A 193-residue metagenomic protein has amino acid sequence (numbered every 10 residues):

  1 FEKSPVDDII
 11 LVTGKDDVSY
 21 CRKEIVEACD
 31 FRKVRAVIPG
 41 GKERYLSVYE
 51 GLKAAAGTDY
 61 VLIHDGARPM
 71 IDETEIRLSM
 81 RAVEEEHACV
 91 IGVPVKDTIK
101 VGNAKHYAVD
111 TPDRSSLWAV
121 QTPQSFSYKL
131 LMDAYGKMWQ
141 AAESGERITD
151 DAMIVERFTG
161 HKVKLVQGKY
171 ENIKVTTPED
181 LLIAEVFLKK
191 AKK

Functional and structural regions predicted by a protein language model:
F1-T58, S144: Conserved N-terminal catalytic core of the sugar/cofactor nucleotidyltransferase
D7-I9, H87-A88, K162: Residues at the starts of beta-strands that form the adenosine-phosphate
K15, P94-D97, Y170-E171, E179: Glycine-rich beta-alpha junction loops
C21-E24, V48-Y49, E73-T74, K100-H106 (+2 more regions): Short, well-ordered secondary-structure micro-motifs
C21-I25, S79, L131, A184: Hydrophobic packing residues within well-ordered alpha-helices of enzyme cores
A36, E43-G102, Q121: Conserved beta-loop-beta/alpha segment of the NTase-like Rossmann-fold superfamily that binds/positions NTPs
V101-F126: Short, flexible, basic/aromatic active-site loop/helix in glycosyltransferases
W118-K193: Conserved alpha/beta core of the MobA/IspD/sugar-nucleotide pyrophosphorylase nucleotidyltransferase superfamily
